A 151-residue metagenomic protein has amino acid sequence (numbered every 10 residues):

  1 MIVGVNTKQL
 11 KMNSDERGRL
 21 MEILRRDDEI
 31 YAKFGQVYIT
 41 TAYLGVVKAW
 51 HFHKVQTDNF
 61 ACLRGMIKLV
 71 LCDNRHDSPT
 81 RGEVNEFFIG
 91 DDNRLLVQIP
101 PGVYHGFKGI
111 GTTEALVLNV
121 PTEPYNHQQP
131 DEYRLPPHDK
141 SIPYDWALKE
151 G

Functional and structural regions predicted by a protein language model:
M1-L96, I110-G151: Non-catalytic, conserved peripheral segments adjacent to functional cores
R94-G106: Conserved SET/PR-domain catalytic core that frames the SAM/AdoMet-binding pocket
